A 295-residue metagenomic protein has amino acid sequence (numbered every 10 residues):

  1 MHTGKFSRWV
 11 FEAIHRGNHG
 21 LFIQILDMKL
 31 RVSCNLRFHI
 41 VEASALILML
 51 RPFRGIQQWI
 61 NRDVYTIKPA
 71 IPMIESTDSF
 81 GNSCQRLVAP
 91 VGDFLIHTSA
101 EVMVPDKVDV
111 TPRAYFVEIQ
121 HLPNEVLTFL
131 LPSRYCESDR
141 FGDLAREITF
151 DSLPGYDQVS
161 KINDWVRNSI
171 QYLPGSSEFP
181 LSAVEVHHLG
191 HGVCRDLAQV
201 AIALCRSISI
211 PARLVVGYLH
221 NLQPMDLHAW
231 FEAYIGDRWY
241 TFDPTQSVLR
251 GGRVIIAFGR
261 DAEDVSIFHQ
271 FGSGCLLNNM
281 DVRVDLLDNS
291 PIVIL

Functional and structural regions predicted by a protein language model:
H15-N18: N-terminal polybasic/positive-inside topogenic patches
F22-V108: Intrinsically disordered, low-complexity N-terminal segments that are enriched in acidic
I40, I96, V102-D106, P112 (+4 more regions): Secondary-structure boundary elements
R51-F53, P112-Q120, T245-L249, F271-S273: Short intrinsically disordered coil segments
I71-M73, I119-L122, L249-F258: Short, surface-exposed linear segments at secondary-structure transitions and domain or protein termini
D164, D196-N278: Hydrophobic/aromatic-rich core segments of domains that either
